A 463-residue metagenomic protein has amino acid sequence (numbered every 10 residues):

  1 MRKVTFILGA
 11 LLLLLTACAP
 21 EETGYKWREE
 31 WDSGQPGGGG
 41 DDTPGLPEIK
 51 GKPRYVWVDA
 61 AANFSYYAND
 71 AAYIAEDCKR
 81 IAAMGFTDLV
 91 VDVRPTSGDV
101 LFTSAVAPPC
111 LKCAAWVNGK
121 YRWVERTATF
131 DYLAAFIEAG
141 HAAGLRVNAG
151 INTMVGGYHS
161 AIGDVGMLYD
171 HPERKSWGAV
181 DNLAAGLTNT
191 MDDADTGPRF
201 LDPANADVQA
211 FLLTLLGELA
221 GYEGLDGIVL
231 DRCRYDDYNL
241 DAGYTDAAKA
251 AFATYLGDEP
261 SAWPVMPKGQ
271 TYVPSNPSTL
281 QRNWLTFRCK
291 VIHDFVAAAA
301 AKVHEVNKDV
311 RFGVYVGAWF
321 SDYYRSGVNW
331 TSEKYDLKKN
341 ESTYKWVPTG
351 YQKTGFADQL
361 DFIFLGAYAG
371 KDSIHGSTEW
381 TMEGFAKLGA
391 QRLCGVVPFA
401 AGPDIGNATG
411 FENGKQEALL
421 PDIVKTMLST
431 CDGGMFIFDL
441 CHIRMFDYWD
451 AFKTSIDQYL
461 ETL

Functional and structural regions predicted by a protein language model:
L13-I49: Bacterial Sec-dependent N-terminal signal peptides
L46-A68, N148-Y222, P274-Q281: Active-site-adjacent "subsite" loops/lids of carbohydrate-active enzymes
A72-D99, Y222-D226, Q352-L365, T426-M435: Catalytic domains of carbohydrate-active enzymes, especially glycoside hydrolases
F86-A128: Aromatic-lined carbohydrate-binding/catalytic grooves of carbohydrate-active enzymes
F86-S97, Y132-M191, V229-R232, K308-G313: Glycine-rich, aromatic-flanked loop segments that form ligand/cofactor-binding clefts across common enzyme folds
L101-A114, V155-A194, R232-Y272, R325-L337: Aromatic- and acidic-residue-enriched segments that line the glycan-binding/catalytic groove of carbohydrate-active
G156-H159, G163, Y238, V306 (+2 more regions): Substrate-binding cleft/loops of secretory-pathway carbohydrate-active enzymes
W346-L463: Substrate-binding cleft of secreted/luminal carbohydrate-active enzymes
